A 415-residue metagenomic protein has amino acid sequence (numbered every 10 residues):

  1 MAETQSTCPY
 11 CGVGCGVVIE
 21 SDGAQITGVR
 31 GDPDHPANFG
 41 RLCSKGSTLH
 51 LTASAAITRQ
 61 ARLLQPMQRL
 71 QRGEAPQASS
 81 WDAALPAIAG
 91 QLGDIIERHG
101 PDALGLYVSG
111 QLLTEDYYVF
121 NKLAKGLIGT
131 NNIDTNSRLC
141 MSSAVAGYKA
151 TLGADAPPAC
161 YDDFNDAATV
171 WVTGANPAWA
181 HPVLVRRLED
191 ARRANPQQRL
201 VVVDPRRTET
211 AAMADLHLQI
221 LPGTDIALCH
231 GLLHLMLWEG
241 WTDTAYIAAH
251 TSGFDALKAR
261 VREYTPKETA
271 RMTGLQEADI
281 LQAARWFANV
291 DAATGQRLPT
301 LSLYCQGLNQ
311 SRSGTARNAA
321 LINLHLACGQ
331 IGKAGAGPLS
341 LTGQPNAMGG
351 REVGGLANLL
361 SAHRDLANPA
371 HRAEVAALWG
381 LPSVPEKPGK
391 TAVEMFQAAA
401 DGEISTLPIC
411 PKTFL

Functional and structural regions predicted by a protein language model:
M1-E239, Q276, D365, L378-V384 (+3 more regions): N-terminal export/assembly segments and adjacent metallocofactor-ligating motifs of anaerobic energy-metabolism
A56-A61, L237-Y264, L366-E374: Scaffold signal of the M16-like zinc-metallopeptidase fold and its non-catalytic homologs
R98, A270-R271, L275-S302: Non-catalytic, charge-rich alpha-helical accessory subdomains
H99-V108, N136-R138, T244-T251, R271-M272 (+3 more regions): Short coil/turn segments at secondary-structure boundaries
G105-L113, R271-L275, C305-S311, Q344 (+1 more regions): Conserved short loop/turn motifs at secondary-structure junctions
L152-P158, I247-F254, G389-E394: Active-site-adjacent structural elements in folded domains
D163-T173, G253-T273: Conserved thiamine diphosphate
F287-A400: A glycine-rich, hydrophobic/aromatic-adjacent loop/helix-cap motif
